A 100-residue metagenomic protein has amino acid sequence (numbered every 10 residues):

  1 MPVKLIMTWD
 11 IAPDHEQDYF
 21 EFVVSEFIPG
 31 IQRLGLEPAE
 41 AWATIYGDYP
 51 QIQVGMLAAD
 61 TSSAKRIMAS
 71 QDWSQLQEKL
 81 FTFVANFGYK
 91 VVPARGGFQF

Functional and structural regions predicted by a protein language model:
M1-V3, D48-P50: Residue-level preference for beta-strand/loop junctions
V3-D10: Active-site-flanking beta-strand signature of metal-NTP-handling nucleotidyl enzymes and homologous cyclase-like
D10-F22: Short, surface-exposed ligand-recognition loops at beta-strand->loop->(often short) alpha-helix junctions that present
H15, S62-A64, G97: Residue-level signal for secondary-structure boundary sites
V24-A39, L57-V92: An amphipathic, aromatic/His-enriched active-site/gating alpha helix that lines ligand/cofactor pockets
A43-D48, T82-F83: A short beta-turn/loop motif at secondary-structure boundaries
Q53-G55: Charged, often glycine-rich, active-site loop that binds/positions anionic groups
V92-F100: Short, low-order "capping/linker" segments at domain edges
